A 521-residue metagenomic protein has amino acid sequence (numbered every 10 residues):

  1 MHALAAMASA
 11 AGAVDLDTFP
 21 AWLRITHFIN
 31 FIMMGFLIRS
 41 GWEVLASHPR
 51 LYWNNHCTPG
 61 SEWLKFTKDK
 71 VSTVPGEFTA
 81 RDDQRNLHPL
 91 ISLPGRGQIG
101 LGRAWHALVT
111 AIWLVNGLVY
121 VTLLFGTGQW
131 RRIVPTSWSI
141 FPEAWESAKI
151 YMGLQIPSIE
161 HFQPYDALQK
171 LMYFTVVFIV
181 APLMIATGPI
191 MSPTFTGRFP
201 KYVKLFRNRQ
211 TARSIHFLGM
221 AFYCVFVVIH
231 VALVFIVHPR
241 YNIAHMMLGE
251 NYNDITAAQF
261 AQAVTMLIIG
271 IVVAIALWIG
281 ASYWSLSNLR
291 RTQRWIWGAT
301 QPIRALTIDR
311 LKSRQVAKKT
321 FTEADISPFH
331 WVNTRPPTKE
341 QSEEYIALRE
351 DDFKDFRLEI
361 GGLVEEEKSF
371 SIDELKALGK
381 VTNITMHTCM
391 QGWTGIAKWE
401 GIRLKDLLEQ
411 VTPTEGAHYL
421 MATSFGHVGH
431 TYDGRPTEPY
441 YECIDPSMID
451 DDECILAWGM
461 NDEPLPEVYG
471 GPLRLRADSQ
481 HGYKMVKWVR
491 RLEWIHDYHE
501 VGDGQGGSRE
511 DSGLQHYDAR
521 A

Functional and structural regions predicted by a protein language model:
M1-R310, A521: Membrane-embedded alpha-helical bundles that constitute the cytochrome b-like, heme-associated redox core of multi-pass
H2-G12, F235-D351, L358, Q410-A521: Extended, aromatic/histidine-rich regions of cofactor-dependent oxidoreductases associated with respiratory
H48, L124-T127, K398-W399, E415-Y419: Short, solvent-exposed secondary-structure capping/transition elements
P94-I99, S371-D373, K405: Short acidic (Asp/Glu) patches
I179-M184, T385-M386, Y419: Conserved active-site beta-strand-loop modules that form the wall/rim of enzyme catalytic pockets and either contain
V180-M184, G395, P413: C-terminal substrate/ligand-recognition segments
I346-W399: A glycine-rich, hydrophobic loop/mini-helix early in the fold
G362, G401-E409: Alpha-helical support elements that line or immediately flank enzyme active sites and cofactor-binding pockets
